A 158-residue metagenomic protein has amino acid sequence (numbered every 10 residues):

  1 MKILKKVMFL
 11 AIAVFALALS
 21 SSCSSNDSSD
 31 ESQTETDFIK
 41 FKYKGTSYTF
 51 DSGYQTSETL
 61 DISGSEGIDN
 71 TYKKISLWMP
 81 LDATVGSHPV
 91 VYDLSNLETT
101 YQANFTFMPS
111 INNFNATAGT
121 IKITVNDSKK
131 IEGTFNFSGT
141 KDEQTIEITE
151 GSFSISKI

Functional and structural regions predicted by a protein language model:
M1-F9: Bacterial N-terminal signal peptides that target proteins for export
I3, A18-S47: Bacterial Sec-dependent N-terminal signal peptides
L10-S20: Bacterial N-terminal signal peptides
E35, N115-T117, E147: Residues that act as N-cap/strand-start positions at coil-to-secondary-structure junctions
I39, T46-K130: Surface-exposed helix/loop patches within compact recognition domains
F41-Y43, E66-I68, F137-E143: Short acidic, glycine-rich loop/turn motifs
T124-I158: C-terminal or internal capping secondary-structure element at the end of a domain, subdomain, or sheet
